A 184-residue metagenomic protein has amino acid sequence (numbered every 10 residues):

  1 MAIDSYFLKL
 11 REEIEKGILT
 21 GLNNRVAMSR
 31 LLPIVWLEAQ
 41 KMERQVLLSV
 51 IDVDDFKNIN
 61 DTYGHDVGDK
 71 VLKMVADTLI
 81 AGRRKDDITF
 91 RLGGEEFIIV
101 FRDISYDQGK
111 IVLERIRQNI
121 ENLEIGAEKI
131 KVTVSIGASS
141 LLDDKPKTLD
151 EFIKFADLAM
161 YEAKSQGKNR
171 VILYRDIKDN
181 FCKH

Functional and structural regions predicted by a protein language model:
M1-L19, V26-L37, D87-I88, V100: Signal-transducing coiled-coil linker helices
R11-R30, I51-H65, K73: Conserved nucleotide-binding and Mg2+-coordinating catalytic segments in signaling enzymes
M28, L32-P33, V71-L72, A76-L79 (+2 more regions): Heptad-repeat coiled-coil signal-transmission/dimerization helices
L47-D52, T89: Active-site-flanking beta-strand signature of metal-NTP-handling nucleotidyl enzymes and homologous cyclase-like
F56, V75, T89-L92, F97 (+2 more regions): Hydrophobic framework residues that shape the active-site pocket of cyclic nucleotide turnover catalytic cores
V67-D86, E96: Active-site-proximal alpha-helical element of nucleotidyl cyclase-like catalytic domains and analogous helices
R91, I120-V134, K164, R170: Catalytic core regions of nucleotide second-messenger enzymes
Y106, K110-E114, L141-H184: Catalytic-core segments of nucleotide cyclases and related cyclic-nucleotide turnover enzymes
